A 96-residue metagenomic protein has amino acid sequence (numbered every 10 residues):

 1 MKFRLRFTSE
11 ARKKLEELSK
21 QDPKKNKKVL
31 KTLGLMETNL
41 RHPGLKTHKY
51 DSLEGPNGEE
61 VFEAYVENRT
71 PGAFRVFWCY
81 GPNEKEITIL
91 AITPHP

Functional and structural regions predicted by a protein language model:
M1-A73, Y80-P96: Basic, Lys/Arg-enriched alpha-helical interface segments
